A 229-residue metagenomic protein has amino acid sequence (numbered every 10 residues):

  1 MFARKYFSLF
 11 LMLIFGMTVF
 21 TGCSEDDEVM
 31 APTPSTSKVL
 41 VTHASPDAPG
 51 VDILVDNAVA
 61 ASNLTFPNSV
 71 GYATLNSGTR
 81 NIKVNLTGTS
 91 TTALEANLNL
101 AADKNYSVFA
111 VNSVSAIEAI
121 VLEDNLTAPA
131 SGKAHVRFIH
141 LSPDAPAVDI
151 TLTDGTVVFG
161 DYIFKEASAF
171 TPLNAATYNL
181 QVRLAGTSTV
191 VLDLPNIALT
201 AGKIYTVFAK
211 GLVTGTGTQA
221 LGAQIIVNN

Functional and structural regions predicted by a protein language model:
A3, F7, T21-N229: Intrinsically disordered, low-complexity polar regions and short flexible loop motifs
F10-T18: Bacterial N-terminal signal peptides
